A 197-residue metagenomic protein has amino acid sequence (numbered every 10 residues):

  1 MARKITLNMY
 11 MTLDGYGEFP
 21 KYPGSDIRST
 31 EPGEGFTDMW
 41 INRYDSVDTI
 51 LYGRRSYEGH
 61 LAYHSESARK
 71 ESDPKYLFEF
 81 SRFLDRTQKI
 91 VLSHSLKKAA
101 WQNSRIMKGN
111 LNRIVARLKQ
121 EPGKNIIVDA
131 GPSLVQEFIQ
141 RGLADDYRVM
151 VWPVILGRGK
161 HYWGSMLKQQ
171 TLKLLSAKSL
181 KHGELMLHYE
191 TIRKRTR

Functional and structural regions predicted by a protein language model:
M1-R197: Enzymes that bind and transform nitrogen-containing heteroaromatic metabolites
